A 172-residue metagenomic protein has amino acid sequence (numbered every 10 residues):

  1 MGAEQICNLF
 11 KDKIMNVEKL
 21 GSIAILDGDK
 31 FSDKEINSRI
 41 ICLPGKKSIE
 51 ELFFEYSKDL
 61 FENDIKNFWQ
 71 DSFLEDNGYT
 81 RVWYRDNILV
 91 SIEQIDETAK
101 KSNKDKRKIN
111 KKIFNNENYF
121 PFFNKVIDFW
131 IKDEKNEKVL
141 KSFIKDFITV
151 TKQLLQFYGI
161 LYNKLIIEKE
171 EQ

Functional and structural regions predicted by a protein language model:
M1-Q172: Acidic, Mg2+-coordinating catalytic modules of nucleic-acid enzymes
